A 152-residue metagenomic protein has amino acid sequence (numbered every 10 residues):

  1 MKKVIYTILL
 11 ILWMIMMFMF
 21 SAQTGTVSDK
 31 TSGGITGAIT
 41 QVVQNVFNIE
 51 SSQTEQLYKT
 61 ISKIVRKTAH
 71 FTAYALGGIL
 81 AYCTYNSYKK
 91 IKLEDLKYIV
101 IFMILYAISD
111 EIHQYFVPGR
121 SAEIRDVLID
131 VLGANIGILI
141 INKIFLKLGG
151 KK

Functional and structural regions predicted by a protein language model:
K2, N86-E94: Membrane-interface helix-boundary motifs at transmembrane edges
K2-A75: "…centered on the first transmembrane helix and the immediately adjacent amphipathic helix/loop
T7, L96-I101, V127-L128: Hydrophobic alpha-helical transmembrane segments
W13-M17, L96-Q114: Small-polar-interrupted transmembrane alpha-helices in polytopic inner-membrane proteins
S21-S28, T84, E111, Y115: Transmembrane helix-loop junctions and nearby membrane-interface residues
Y74-S87, L132-L146: Membrane-interfacial alpha-helical segments at the cytosolic side of multi-pass membrane proteins
A107-V131: Interfacial helix-loop-helix junctions of multi-pass membrane proteins
L148-K152: Short, charged juxtamembrane terminal tails flanking transmembrane helices
